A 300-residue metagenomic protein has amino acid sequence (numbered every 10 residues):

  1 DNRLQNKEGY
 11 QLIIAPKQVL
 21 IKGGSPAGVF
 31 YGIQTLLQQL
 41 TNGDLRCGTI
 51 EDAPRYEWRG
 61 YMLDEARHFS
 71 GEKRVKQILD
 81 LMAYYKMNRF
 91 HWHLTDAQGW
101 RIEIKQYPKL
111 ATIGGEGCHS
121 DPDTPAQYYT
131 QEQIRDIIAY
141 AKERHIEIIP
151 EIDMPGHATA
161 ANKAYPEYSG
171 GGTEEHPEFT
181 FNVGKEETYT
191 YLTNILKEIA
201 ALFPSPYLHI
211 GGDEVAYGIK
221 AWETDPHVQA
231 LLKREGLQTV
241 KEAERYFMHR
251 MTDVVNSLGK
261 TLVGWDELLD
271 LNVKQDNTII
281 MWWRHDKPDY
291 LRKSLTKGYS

Functional and structural regions predicted by a protein language model:
D1-R3, K17, P26-G28, H68 (+5 more regions): Short, glycine-/Ser/Thr-/acidic-enriched flexible segments
D1-Y56: Contiguous, structured surface segment used for ligand recognition
I13-I14, P54-R55, L202, N272-K274 (+1 more regions): Extracellular/periplasmic catalytic domains that process cell-envelope and extracellular macromolecules
K17-V19, R59, P177-F179, D276-T278: Short amphipathic alpha-helical segments
Q18, R89, H145, N277 (+1 more regions): Extracellular structured ligand-interaction cores
G23-G24, T95, E151-D153, G211-D213 (+2 more regions): Active-site-proximal beta-strand/loop segments in catalytic clefts of secreted hydrolases
S25, Y217, H227-S300: Catalytic-core regions of glycoside hydrolase
Y56-L258: Substrate-binding cleft of carbohydrate-active enzyme catalytic domains
